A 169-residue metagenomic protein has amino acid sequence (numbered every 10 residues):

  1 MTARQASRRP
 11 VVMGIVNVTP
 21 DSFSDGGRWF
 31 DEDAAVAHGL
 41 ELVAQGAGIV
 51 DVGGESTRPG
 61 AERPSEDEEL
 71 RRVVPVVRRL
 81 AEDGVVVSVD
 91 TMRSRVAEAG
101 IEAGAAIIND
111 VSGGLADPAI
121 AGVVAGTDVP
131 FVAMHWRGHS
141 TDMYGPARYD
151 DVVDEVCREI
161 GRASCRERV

Functional and structural regions predicted by a protein language model:
M1-P20: N-terminal amphipathic alpha-helix/helix-capping segment at the start of soluble metabolic enzymes
R9-V12, A81-D90, I107: Short beta-strand/loop segments at the ligand-binding rim of alpha/beta enzyme cores
V12, P20-S22, T57-G60, A103 (+1 more regions): Conserved anion-binding
V16, L42, G46, D90 (+3 more regions): Conserved, mostly hydrophobic/aromatic
S22-S24, G48-V74: Glycine-rich, proline-tolerant flexible connector loops at the mouths of alpha/beta enzymes
S24-E41, E68-R71, G113-P118, D154-E159: Glycine-rich anion/phosphate-binding loops
G48-D51, S88, N109-D110, V132-A133: Conserved beta-strand positions in the central sheet of alpha/beta enzyme cores
E62-V89, R95-E98, A125-W136: Alpha-helix-loop-beta-strand connector modules within alpha/beta enzyme cores
